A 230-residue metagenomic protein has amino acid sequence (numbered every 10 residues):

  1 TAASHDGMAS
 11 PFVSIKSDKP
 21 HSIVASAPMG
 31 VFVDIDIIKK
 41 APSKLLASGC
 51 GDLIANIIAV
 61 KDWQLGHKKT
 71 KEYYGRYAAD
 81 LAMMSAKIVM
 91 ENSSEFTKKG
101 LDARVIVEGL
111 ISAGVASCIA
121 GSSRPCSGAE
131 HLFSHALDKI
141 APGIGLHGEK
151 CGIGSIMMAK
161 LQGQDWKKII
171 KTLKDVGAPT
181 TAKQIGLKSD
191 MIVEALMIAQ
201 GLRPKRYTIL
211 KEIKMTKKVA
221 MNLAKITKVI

Functional and structural regions predicted by a protein language model:
A2-S85: A glycine/threonine-rich phosphate-anchoring loop and its flanking beta-alpha core in nucleotide/phosphate-binding
F12, K16-K19, I37, P42 (+5 more regions): Solvent-exposed, flexible loop/coil residues
G51-L53, D62, G163-I230: C-terminal charged capping/lid subdomain of soluble metabolic enzymes
D52-A55, H135, M157, M197: Generic alpha-helical structural context detector
R76-D175, T180-K183: Active-site segments that bind and position negatively charged phosphate/pyrophosphate groups
